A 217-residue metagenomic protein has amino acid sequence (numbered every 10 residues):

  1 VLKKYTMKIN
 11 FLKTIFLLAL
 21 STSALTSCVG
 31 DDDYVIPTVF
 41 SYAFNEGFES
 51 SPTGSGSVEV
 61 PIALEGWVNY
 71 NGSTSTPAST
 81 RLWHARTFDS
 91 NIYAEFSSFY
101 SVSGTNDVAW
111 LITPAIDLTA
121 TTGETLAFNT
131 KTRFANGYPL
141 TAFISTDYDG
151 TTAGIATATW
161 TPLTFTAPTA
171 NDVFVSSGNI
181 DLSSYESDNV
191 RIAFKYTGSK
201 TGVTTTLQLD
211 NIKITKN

Functional and structural regions predicted by a protein language model:
V1-F11, T22-S51, N217: Bacterial Sec-dependent N-terminal signal peptides
F48, T113, L118-R133, L140 (+3 more regions): Extracellular beta-strand-rich recognition modules
E49-F96: Extracellular glycan-recognition surfaces and repeat-rich motifs
S51-S55, T146-T151, S199: Acidic glycine-/aspartate-rich tracts in secreted/extracellular proteins
E95-A109, T166-F174: Extracellular beta-rich ligand/substrate-recognition surface
G104-T121, T125, V175-N179, L209: Short beta-strands within extracellular/lumenal beta-sheet-rich domains
T132-A167: Non-cytosolic beta-sandwich-type ligand-binding/adhesion modules
T164-N217: Terminal, low-complexity interaction segments
